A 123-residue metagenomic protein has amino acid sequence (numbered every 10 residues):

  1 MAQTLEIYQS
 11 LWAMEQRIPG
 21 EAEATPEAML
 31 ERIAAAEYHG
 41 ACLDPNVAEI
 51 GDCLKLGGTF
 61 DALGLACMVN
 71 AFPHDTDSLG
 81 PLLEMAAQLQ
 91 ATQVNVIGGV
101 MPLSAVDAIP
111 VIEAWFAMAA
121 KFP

Functional and structural regions predicted by a protein language model:
M1-A2, A114-A117: Polar low-complexity intrinsically disordered regions
M1-A87, A91-Q93: N-terminal pre-domain/capping segments
T25, S78, D107, V111-A114: Soluble or luminal CAZymes and related metallo-dependent hydrolases
L82-P110: Active-site gating/metal-coordination segments in enzymes
Q88, A117-P123: Acidic/histidine-rich catalytic cores of soluble enzymes
